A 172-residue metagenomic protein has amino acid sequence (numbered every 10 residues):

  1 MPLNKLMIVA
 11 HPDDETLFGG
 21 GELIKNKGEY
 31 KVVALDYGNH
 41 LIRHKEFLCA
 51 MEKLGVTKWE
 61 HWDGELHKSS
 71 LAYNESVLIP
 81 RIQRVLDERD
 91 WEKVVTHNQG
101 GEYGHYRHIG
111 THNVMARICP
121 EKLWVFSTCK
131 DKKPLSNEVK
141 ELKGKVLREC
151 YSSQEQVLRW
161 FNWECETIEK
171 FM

Functional and structural regions predicted by a protein language model:
M1-P120: Active-site beta-strand->loop->alpha-helix modules in alpha/beta enzyme cores, enriched in Gly/His/Asp(Glu)
R89, E121-M172: The feature marks non-catalytic terminal segments
